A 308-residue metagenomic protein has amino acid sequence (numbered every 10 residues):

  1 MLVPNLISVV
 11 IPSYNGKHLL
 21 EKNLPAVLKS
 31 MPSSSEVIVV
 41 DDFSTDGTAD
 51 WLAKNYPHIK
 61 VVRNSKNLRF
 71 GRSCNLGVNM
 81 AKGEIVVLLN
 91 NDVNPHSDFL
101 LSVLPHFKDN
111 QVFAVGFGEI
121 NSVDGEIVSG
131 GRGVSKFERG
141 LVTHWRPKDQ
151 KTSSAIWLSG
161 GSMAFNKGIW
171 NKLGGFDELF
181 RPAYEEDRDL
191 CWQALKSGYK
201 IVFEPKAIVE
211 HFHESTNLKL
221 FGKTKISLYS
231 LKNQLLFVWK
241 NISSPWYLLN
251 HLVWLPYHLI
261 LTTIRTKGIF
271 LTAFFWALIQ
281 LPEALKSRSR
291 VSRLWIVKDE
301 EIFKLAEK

Functional and structural regions predicted by a protein language model:
P25-S34: Short, acidic, metal-binding catalytic loop of nucleotide-sugar glycosyltransferases
A26, D41-D50, K66, N94: A conserved acidic beta->alpha catalytic loop
N64-A81, N91, S102: Glycine-rich, basic loop-to-helix element that forms the pyrophosphate-binding segment of sugar-nucleotide handling
V86: Short aromatic/hydrophobic "clamp" motif used to bind/position activated sugar donors
V93-G130: Conserved donor NDP-sugar-binding/catalytic core segment of glycosyltransferases
S135-I156: Short, flexible, basic/aromatic active-site loop/helix in glycosyltransferases
I156-G174, L179-F212: A short, conserved alpha-helix in the catalytic core of glycosyltransferases
S244-K308: Non-catalytic, C-terminal membrane-associated alpha-helical segments of glycosyltransferases
